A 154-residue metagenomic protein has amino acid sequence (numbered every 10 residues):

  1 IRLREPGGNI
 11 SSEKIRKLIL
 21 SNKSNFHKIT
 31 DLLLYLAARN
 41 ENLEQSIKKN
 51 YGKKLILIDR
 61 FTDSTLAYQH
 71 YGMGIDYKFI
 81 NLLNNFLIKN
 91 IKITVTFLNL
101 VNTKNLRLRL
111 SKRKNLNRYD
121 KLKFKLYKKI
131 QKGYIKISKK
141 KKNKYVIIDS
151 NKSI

Functional and structural regions predicted by a protein language model:
R2-I88: ATP-dependent small-molecule kinase phosphotransfer cores that center on conserved nucleotide phosphate-binding segments
L3-R4, L98-N99, D149-S150: Small/polar loops that bind or transfer phosphate-bearing groups
I10-K17, V101, N105, K129: Generic alpha-helical secondary structure signal
K23, K92-V95, K104-S111: Phosphate/pyrophosphate-binding catalytic cores of soluble transferases and nucleic-acid-acting enzymes
I56, T96-L98: Short, well-ordered beta-strand core segments
F61-T62, V101-N102, N151: Anionic group-transfer/hydrolysis microenvironments
N90-V95, K141-K144: Short glycine-/polar-rich loops that comprise or flank the Walker A/P-loop and associated switch/sensor motifs
K104-I154: NTP-dependent small-molecule kinase module
